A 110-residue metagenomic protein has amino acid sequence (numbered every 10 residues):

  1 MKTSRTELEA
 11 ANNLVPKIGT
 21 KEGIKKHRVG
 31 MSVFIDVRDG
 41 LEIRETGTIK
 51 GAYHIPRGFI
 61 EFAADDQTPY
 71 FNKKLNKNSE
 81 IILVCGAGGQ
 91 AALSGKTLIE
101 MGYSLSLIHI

Functional and structural regions predicted by a protein language model:
M1-T46, K50: Flexible, polar/low-complexity N-terminal or interdomain linker segments that lie immediately upstream of folded
R44, F62, A92-L93: Alpha-helical elements of the RecA-like P-loop NTPase motor core of helicases
T46, D66-Q67, T97: Residue-level signal for well-ordered alpha-helical positions
A52, A87-M101: Cysteine-centered nucleophilic/redox motifs
I55-I81: Helix-loop module immediately N-terminal to the HCX5R catalytic loop in PTP-like cysteine phosphatase domains
V84: Short, surface-exposed ligand- or partner-binding patches at beta-edge/loop junctions that are enriched in aromatics
S104: Short acidic/polar active-site loop segments enriched in Thr and Asp
I108-I110: Conserved small/polar residues in nucleotide/adenosyl-binding loops
